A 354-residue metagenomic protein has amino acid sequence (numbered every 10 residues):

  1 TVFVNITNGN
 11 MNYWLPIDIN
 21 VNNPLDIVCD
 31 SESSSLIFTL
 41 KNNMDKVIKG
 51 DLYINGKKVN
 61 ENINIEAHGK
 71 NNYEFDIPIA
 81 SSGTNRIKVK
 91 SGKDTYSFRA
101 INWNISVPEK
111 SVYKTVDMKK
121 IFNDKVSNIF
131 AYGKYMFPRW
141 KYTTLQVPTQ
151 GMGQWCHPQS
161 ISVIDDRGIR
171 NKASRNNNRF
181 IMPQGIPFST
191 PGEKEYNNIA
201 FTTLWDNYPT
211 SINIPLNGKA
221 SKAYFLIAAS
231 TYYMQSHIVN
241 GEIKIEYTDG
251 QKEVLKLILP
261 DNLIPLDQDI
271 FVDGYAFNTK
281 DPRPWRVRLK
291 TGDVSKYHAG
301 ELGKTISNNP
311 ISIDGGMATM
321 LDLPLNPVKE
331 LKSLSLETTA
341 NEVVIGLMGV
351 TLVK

Functional and structural regions predicted by a protein language model:
T1, K57-S82: Intrinsically disordered, low-complexity Pro/Gly/Ser/Thr-rich segments with frequent PxxP/GP/PP motifs and embedded
F3, S82, G92-K354: N-terminal/edge-of-domain interface segments
G9, Y53-V59, G92, T248: Change "in extracellular beta-sheet-rich domains … of secreted and cell-surface proteins" to "in beta-sheet-rich domains
D26-S33: Short, solvent-exposed loop/linker segments at the N-terminal edge of repeated beta-sheet extracellular domains
S33, D45-V47, K70, S82-R86 (+1 more regions): Extracellular Ig-like/FN3 beta-sandwich strand-entry sites
S34-F38, S221: Structural beta-strand segments of beta-rich domains
F38-M44: Asparagine-centered strand-capping/turn motif at beta-strand->loop junctions
V47-Y53, L255: Short, hydrophobic/aromatic beta-strand segments
